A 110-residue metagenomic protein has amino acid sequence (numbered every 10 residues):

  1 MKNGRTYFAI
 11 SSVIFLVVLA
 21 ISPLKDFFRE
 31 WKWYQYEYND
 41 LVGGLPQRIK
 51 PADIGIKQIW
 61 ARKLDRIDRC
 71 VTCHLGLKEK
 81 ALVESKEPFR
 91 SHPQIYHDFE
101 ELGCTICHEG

Functional and structural regions predicted by a protein language model:
M1-G110: Short sequence/structural segments immediately N-terminal
